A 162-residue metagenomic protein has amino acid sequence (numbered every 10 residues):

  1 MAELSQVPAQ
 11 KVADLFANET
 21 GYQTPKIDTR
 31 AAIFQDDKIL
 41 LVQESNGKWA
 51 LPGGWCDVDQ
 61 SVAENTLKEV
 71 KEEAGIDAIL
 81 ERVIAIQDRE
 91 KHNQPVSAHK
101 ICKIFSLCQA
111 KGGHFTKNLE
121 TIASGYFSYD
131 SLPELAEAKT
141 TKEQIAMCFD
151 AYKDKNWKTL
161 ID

Functional and structural regions predicted by a protein language model:
M1-R30: Acidic, metal-coordinating catalytic segment for phosphate/diphosphate chemistry, firing primarily on the Nudix
L4-V7, A13, L40-E44, S106 (+1 more regions): Short amphipathic alpha-helical segments, especially helix-boundary/capping motifs
T24-L67: Glycine-rich active-site/cofactor-binding loop and its immediate structural neighborhood
I39, D154-W157: Generic structural signal for secondary-structure transition and capping sites
C56-L80, D88-Q144, W157-D162: Unchanged
M147, A151-Y152: Long, low-complexity, charge-rich intrinsically disordered regions
